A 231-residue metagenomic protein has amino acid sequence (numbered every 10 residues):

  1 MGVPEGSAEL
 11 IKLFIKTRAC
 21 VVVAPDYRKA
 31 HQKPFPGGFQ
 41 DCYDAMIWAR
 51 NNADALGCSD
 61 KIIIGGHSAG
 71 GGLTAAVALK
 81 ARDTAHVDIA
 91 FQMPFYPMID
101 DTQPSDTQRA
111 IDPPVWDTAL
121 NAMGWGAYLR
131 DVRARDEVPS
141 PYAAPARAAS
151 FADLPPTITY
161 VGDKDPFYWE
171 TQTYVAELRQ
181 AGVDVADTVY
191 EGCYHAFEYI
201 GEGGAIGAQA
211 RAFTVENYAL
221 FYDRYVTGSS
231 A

Functional and structural regions predicted by a protein language model:
M1-A231: Alpha/beta-hydrolase superfamily serine-hydrolase fold, recognizing
